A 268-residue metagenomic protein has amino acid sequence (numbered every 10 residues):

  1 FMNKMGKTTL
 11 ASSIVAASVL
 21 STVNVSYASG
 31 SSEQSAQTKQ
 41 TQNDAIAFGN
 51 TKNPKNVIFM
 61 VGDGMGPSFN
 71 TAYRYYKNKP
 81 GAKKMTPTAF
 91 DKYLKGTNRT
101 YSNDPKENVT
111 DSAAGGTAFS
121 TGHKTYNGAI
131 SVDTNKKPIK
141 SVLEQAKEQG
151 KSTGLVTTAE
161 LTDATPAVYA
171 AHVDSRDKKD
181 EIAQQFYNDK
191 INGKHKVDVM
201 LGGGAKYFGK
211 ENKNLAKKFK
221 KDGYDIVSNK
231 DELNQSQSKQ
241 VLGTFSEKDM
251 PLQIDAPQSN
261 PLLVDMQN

Functional and structural regions predicted by a protein language model:
M2-A28: Sec-dependent N-terminal signal peptides of Gram-positive bacterial secreted proteins and lipoproteins
A17, S21, K124, T158-T162 (+1 more regions): Short connector loops/turns at beta-strand edges and beta->alpha or beta->beta junctions
Y27-F208, N214-L233, K239-Q240, N260: N-terminal catalytic scaffold of extracellular/periplasmic and nuclease hydrolases that process anionic headgroups
D231-N268: Anion-binding catalytic surfaces of enzymes that hydrolyze or transfer phosphate/sulfate esters
